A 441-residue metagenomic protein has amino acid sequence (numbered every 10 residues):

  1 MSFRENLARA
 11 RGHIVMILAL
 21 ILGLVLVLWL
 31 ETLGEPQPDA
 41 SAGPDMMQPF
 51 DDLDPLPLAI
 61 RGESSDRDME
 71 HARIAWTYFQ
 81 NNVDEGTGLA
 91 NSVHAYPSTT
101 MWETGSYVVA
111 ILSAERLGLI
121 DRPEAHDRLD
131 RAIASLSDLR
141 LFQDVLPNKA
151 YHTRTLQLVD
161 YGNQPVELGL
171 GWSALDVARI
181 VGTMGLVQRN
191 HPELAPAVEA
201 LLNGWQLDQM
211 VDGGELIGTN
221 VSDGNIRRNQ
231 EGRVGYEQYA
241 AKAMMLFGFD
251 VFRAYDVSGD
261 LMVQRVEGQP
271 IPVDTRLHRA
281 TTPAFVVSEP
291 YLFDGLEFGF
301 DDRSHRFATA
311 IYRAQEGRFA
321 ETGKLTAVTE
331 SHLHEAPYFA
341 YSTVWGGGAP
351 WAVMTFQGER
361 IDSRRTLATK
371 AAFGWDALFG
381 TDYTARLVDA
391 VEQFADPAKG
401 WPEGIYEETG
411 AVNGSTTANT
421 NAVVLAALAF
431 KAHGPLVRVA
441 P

Functional and structural regions predicted by a protein language model:
S2-P441: Ser/Thr/Asn(+Pro)-rich, low-complexity disordered segments
